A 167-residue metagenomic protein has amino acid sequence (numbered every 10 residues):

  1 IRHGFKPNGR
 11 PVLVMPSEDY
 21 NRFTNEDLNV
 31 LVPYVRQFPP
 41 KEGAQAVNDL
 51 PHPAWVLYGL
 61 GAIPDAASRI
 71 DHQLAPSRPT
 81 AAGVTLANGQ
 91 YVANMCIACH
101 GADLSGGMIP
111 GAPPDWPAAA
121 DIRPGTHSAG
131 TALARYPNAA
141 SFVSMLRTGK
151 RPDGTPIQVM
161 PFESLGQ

Functional and structural regions predicted by a protein language model:
I1-K6, Y20-Q45, N138-R151, F162-Q167: C-terminal capping alpha-helices of c-type cytochrome domains
I1-N8, P64-P79, M145-P152: Short, solvent-exposed interaction modules
N8-T24, P53-G61, A102-V143, I157-G166: Gly/Gly-Pro-rich "capping" loops immediately C-terminal to redox-active cysteine motifs in periplasmic/lumenal
R10, E26-V30, V84, Y91: Residues forming well-ordered secondary-structure scaffolds
L31, G89, A93-D103: The canonical Cys-X-X-Cys-His
G43-L50, A54: Extended, well-folded interaction surfaces typified by the phenylalanyl-tRNA synthetase beta subunit core
L57-A93, T131: Electrostatic cytochrome c docking/interface patches
